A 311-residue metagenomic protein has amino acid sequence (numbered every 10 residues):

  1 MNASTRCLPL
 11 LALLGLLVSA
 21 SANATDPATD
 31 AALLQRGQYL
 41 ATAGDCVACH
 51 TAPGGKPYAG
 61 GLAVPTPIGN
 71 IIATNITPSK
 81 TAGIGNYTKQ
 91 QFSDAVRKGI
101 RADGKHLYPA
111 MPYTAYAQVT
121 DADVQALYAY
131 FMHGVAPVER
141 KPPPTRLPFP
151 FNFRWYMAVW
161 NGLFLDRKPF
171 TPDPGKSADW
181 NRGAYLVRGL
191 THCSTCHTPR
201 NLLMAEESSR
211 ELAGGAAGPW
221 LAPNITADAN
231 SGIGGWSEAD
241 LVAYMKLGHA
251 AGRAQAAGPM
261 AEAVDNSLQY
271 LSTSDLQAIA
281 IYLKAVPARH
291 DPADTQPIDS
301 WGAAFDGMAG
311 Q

Functional and structural regions predicted by a protein language model:
M1-L11: Bacterial N-terminal signal peptides that target proteins for export
P9-S19: Bacterial N-terminal signal peptides
A22-T42, V159-R188, S300-Q311: Electrostatic cytochrome c docking/interface patches
A31-Q35, L40, P53-K89, L107-D121 (+4 more regions): Gly/Gly-Pro-rich "capping" loops immediately C-terminal to redox-active cysteine motifs in periplasmic/lumenal
G37, A43-P53, F92, L127 (+5 more regions): The canonical Cys-X-X-Cys-His
A48, P57, T81-I84, A102-G104 (+7 more regions): Short loop/beta submotifs within extracellular cysteine-rich repeat domains
T88-A102, A115-K141, W236-A251, N266-D294: C-terminal capping alpha-helices of c-type cytochrome domains
K141-P169: Alpha-helical membrane-targeting segments
